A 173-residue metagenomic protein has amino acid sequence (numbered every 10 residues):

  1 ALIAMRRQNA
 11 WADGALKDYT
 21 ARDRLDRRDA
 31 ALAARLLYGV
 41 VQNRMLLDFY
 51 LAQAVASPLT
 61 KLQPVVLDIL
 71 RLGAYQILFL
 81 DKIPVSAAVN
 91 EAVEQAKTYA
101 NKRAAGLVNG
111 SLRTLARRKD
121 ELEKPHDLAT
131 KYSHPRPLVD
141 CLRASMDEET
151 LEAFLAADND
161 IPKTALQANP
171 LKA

Functional and structural regions predicted by a protein language model:
A1-A173: Class I Rossmann-like S-adenosyl-L-methionine
